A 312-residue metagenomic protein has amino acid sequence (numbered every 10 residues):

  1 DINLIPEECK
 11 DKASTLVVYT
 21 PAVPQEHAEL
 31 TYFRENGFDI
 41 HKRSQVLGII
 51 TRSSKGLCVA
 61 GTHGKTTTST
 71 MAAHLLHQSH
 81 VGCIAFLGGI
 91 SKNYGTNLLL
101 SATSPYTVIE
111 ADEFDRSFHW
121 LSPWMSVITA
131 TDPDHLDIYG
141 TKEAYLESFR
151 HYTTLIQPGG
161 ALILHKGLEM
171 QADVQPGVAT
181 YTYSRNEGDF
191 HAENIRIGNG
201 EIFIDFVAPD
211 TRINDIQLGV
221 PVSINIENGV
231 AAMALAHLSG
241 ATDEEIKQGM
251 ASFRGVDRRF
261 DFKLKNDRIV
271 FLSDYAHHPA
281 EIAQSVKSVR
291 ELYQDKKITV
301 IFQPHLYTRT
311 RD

Functional and structural regions predicted by a protein language model:
D1-I5: A short, well-structured beta->alpha microelement
P6-K12, P21-L164, M170-A179, V230 (+2 more regions): Phosphate-binding loop of NTP-binding sites
H41-Q45, F86-G88, G177-G198, Q217-S223 (+1 more regions): Beta-strand->loop->alpha-helix junctions that form or flank phosphate-binding loops in nucleotide-handling enzymes
L162-K166, T299-F302: Short internal beta-strands
K166, R196-F203: A short, compositionally biased
G198-G200, P209-D312: Nucleotide phosphate-binding/pyrophosphate-handling subdomain across enzymes that bind or process nucleotide phosphates
